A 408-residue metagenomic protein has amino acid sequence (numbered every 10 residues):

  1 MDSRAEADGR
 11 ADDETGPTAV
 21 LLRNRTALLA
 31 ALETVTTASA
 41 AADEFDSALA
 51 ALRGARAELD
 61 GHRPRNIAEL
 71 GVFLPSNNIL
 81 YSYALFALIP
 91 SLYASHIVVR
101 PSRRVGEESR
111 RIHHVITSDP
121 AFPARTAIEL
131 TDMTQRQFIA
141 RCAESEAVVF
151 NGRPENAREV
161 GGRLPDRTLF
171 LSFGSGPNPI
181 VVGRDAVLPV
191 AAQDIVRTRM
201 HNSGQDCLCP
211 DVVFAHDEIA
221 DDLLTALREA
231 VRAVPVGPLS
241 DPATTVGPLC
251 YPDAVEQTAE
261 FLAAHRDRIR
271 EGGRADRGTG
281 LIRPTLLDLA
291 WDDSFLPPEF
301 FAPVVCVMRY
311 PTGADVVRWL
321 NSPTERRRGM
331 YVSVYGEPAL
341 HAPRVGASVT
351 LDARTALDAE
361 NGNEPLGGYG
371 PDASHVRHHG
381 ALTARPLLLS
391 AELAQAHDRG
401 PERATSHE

Functional and structural regions predicted by a protein language model:
M1-E69, S82, I89, E107 (+1 more regions): N-terminal Rossmann-like NAD(P)+-binding subdomain of aldehyde/semialdehyde dehydrogenases
D2-L21, T26, P101, D119-A124 (+1 more regions): Conserved C-terminal structural/oligomerization subdomain of aldehyde/semialdehyde dehydrogenase
L32, A94, V148, V182 (+5 more regions): Residue-level signal for inorganic ion chemistry
L49-R53, R63, E69-V72, P120-L208 (+3 more regions): Conserved NAD(P)+-binding/catalytic subdomain of aldehyde/semialdehyde dehydrogenases
G54-D60, L74, S240, T324-Y331 (+1 more regions): Catalytic, metal-anchored helix/loop core of enzyme active sites in primary metabolism
R56-P123, G176: Conserved small-residue-rich beta-alpha loop and adjacent elements that most often cradle the phosphate/pyrophosphate
I97-R100, L171-S172, S333: Short hydrophobic alpha-helical runs that function as membrane-insertion/retention elements
S118-F122, N156-A290: ALDH superfamily catalytic-core signature
